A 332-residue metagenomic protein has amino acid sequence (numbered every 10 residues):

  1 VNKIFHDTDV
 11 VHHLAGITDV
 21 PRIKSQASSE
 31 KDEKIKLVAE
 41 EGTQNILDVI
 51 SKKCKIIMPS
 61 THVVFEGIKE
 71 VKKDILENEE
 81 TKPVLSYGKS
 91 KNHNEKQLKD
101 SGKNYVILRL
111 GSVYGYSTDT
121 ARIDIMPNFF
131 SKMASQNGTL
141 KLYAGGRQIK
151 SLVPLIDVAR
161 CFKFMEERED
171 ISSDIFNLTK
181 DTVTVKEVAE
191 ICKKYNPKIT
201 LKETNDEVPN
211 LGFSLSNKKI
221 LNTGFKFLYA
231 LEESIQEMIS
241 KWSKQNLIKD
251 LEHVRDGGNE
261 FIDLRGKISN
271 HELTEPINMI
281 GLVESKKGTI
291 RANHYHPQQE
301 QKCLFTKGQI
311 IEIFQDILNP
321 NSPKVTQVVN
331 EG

Functional and structural regions predicted by a protein language model:
V1-V38: NAD(P)H-binding glycine-rich loop region in Rossmannoid oxidoreductase-like domains and their noncatalytic homologs
H13, Q44-V84: Conserved Rossmann-fold NAD(P)-dependent oxidoreductase catalytic core, especially the SDR/UDP-sugar
E30-N45, T81, L85, K89-S90: Glycine-rich NAD(P)-binding loop of the Rossmann-fold in SDR/ketoreductase-type enzymes
K96-K150, L155-A159, F164: NAD(P)-dependent short-chain dehydrogenase/reductase
G138, Y143-D256: C-terminal substrate-binding subdomain of Rossmann-fold SDR/epimerase-dehydratase oxidoreductases
L247-I277, A292: A short, N-terminal "cap"/entry segment at the start of jelly-roll beta-barrel domains of the cupin/DSBH fold
Q298-I317: Glycine- and acidic-residue-biased ligand/ion/polar-headgroup-sensing regions
I317-G332: Short acidic-glycine-tyrosine-enriched beta hairpin
